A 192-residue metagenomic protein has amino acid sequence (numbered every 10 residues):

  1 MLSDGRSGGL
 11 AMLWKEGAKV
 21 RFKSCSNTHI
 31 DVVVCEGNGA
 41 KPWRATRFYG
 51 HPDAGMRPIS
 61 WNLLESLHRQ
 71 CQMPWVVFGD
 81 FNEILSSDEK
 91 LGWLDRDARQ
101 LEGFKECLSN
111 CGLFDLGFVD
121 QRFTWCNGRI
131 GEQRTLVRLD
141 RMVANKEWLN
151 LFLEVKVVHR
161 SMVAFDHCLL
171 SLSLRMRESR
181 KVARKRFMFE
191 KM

Functional and structural regions predicted by a protein language model:
M1-M192: A shared catalytic/ligand-binding motif for oxyanion handling
